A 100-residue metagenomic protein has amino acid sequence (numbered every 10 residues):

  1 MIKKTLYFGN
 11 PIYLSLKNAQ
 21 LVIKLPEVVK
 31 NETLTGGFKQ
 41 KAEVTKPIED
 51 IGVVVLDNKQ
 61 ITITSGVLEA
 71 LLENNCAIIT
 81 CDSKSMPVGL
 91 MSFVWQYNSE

Functional and structural regions predicted by a protein language model:
M1-V53, D57-E100: N-terminal intrinsically disordered, cationic/polar leader segments that include organellar targeting peptides
